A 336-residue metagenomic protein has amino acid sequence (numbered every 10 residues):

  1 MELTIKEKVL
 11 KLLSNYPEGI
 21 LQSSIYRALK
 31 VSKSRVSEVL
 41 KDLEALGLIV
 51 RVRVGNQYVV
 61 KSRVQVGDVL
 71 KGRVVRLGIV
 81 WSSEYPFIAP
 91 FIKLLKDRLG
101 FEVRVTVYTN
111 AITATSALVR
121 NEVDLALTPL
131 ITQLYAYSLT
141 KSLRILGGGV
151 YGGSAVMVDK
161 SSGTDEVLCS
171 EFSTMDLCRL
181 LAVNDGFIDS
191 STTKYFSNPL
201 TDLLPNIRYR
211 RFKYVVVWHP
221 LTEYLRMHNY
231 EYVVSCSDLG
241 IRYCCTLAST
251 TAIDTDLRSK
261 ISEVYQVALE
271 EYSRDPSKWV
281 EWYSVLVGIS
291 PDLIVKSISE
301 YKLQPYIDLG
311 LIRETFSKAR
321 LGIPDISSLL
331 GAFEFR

Functional and structural regions predicted by a protein language model:
S34, V105-S116, P129-I131, S191-R208: Short helix-initiation/N-cap motifs at beta->coil->alpha
L48, A136-G147, Y224-S237: Ligand-binding "clamshell"
V52-G67: Short, Lys/Arg-rich nucleic-acid/phosphate-binding segment
K61-R63, E281-R336: An extracytoplasmic/periplasmic, membrane-proximal ligand-sensing/linker region
R76-D97, D159-Y214, H219-E223: Bilobed "Venus flytrap"/periplasmic-binding protein-like clamshell domains and structurally analogous long
T109-A111, N121-L134, L139, P199-L200 (+1 more regions): Beta->alpha turn/N-cap motifs
M175-N198, S262-Y301: Ligand-binding clefts/hinges and TM-proximal coupling segments of bilobed small-molecule sensing domains
F196-Y283: Pocket-lining segment of extracytoplasmic ligand-binding domains
